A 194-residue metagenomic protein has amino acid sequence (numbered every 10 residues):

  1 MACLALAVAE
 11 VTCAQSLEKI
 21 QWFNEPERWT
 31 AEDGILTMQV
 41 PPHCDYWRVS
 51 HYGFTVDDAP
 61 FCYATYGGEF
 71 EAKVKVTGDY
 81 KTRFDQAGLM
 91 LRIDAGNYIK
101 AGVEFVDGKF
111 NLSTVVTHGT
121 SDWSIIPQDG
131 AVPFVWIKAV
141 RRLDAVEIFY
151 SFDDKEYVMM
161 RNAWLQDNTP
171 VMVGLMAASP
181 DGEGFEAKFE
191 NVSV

Functional and structural regions predicted by a protein language model:
M1-A2, T12: Cleavable N-terminal signal peptides
A14-V194: Extracellular glycan-recognition regions
